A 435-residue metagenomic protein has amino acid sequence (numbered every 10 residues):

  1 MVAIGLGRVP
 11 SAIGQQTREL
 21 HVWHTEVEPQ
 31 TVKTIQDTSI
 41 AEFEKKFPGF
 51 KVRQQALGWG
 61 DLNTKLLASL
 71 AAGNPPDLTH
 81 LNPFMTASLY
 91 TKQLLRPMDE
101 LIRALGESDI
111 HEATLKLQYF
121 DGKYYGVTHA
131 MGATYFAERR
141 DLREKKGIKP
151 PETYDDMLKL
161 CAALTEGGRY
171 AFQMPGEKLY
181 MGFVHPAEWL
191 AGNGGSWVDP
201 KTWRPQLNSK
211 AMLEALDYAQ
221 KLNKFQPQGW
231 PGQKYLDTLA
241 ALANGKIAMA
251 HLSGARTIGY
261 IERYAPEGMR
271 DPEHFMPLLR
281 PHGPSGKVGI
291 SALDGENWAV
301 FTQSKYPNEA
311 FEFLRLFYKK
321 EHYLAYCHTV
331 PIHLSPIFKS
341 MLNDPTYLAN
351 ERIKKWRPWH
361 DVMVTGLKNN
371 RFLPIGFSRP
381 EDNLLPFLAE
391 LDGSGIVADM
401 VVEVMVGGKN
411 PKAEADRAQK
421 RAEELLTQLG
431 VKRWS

Functional and structural regions predicted by a protein language model:
M1-K92, E100-E107, P231, S285 (+2 more regions): Conserved N-terminal structural module of periplasmic/extracytoplasmic solute-binding proteins
I35, S39, A211-Y218, E296 (+2 more regions): Short amphipathic alpha-helical coupling segments at ligand-binding clamshell hinges and other catalytic/signaling
D77, G106-L142, A171, S285-S291 (+1 more regions): A structural signal for short loop-to-beta-strand junctions that line the ligand-binding cleft of periplasmic/secreted
D77-H80, A248-S253, G259-Y260: Paired acidic/hydrophobic, glycine-rich loop segments that form the ligand-binding mouth/hinge of periplasmic-binding
P83-Y135, K149, L158, G182-H185 (+2 more regions): Hinge/lid segment of periplasmic solute-binding proteins
F120-D121, Y125-H129, T134, L158-P205 (+2 more regions): Extracytoplasmic/periplasmic solute-binding protein
C161-L164, K201-G232, M276-R280: Glycine-centered hinge/linker elements that transmit conformational signals in sensory and ligand-binding systems
A255-D271, P284-G395, R433-W434: C-terminal lobe and pocket-closing loops of periplasmic/extracytoplasmic Venus-flytrap solute-binding proteins
